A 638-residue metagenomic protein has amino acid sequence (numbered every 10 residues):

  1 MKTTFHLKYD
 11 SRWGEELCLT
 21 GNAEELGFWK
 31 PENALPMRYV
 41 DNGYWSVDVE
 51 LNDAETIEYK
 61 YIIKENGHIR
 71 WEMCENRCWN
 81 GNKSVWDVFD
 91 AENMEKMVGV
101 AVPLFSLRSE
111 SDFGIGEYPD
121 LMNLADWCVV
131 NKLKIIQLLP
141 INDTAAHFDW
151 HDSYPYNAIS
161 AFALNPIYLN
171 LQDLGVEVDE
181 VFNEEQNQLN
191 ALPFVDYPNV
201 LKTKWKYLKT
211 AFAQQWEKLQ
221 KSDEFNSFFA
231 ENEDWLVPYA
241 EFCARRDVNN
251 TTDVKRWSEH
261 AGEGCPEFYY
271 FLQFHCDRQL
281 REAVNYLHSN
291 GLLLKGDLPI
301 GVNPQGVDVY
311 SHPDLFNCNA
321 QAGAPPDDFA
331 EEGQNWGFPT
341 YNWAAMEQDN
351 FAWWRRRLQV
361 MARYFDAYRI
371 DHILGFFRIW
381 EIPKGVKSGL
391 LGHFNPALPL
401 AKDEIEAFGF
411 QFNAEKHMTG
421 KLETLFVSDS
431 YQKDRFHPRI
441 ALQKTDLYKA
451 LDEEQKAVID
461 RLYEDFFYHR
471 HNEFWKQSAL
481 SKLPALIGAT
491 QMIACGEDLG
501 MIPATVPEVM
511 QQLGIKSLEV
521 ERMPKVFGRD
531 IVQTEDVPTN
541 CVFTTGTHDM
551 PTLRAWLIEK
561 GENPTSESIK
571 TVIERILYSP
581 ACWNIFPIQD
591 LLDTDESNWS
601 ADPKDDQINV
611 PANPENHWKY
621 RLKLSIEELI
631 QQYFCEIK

Functional and structural regions predicted by a protein language model:
M1-T4, M97-V98: Extreme N-terminal starter segment of soluble prokaryotic enzymes
K2, D10-E55, K64-V85, F113: Aromatic-rich carbohydrate-binding modules that target alpha-glucans
D48, C78-K638: Catalytic cores of glycan-processing enzymes that make or break glycosidic bonds
